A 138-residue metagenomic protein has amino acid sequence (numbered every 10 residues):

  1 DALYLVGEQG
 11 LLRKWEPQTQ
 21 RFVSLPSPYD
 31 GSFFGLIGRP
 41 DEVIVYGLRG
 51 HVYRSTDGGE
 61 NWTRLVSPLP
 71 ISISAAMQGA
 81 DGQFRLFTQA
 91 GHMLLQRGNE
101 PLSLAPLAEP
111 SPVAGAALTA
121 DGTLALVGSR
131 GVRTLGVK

Functional and structural regions predicted by a protein language model:
D1-K138: Residue-level hotspots at or immediately adjacent to binding/recognition sites across diverse folds
